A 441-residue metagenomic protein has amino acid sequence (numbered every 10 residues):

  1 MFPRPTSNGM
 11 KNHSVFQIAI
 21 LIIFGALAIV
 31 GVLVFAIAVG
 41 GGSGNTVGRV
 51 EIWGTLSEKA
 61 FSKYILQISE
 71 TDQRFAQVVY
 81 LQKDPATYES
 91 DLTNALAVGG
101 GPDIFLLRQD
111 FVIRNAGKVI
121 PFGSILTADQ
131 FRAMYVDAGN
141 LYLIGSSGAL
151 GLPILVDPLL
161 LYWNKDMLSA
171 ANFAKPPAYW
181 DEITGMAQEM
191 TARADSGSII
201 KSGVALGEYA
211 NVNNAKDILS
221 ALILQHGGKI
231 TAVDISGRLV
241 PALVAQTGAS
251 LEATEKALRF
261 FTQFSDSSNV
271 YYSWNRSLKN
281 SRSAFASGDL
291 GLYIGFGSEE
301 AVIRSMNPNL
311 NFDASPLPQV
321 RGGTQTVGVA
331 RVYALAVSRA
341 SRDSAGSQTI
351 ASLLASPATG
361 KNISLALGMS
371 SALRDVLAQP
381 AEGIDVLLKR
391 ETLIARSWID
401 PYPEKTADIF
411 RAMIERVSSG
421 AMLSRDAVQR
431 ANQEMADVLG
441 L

Functional and structural regions predicted by a protein language model:
F2-I37, E391-L441: Conserved C-terminal helix/tail region of periplasmic/extracytoplasmic solute-binding proteins
R4, L107-L160, S169, I200 (+3 more regions): Hinge/lid segment of periplasmic solute-binding proteins
T46-S57, A76-L81, I104, L150 (+1 more regions): Short, well-ordered beta-strand elements
E70, Q77-V79, S147, A171 (+4 more regions): Extracytoplasmic/periplasmic substrate-recognition and gating elements
T71-V136, D166-A178, A284, G291-L292: Extracytoplasmic "Venus flytrap"/periplasmic binding protein-like
L150, I154, L159, T184-L243: Extracytoplasmic/periplasmic solute-binding protein
M186-Q188, V233-W274: Glycine-centered hinge/linker elements that transmit conformational signals in sensory and ligand-binding systems
P308, S315, I363-R416: Long, aromatic- and glycine/proline-rich binding clefts that accommodate carbohydrate-like moieties
